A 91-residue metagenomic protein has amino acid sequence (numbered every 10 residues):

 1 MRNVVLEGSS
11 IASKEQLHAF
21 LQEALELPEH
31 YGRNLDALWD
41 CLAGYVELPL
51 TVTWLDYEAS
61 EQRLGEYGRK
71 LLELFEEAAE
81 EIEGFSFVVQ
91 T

Functional and structural regions predicted by a protein language model:
M1-T91: Positively charged, polar, low-complexity stretches
